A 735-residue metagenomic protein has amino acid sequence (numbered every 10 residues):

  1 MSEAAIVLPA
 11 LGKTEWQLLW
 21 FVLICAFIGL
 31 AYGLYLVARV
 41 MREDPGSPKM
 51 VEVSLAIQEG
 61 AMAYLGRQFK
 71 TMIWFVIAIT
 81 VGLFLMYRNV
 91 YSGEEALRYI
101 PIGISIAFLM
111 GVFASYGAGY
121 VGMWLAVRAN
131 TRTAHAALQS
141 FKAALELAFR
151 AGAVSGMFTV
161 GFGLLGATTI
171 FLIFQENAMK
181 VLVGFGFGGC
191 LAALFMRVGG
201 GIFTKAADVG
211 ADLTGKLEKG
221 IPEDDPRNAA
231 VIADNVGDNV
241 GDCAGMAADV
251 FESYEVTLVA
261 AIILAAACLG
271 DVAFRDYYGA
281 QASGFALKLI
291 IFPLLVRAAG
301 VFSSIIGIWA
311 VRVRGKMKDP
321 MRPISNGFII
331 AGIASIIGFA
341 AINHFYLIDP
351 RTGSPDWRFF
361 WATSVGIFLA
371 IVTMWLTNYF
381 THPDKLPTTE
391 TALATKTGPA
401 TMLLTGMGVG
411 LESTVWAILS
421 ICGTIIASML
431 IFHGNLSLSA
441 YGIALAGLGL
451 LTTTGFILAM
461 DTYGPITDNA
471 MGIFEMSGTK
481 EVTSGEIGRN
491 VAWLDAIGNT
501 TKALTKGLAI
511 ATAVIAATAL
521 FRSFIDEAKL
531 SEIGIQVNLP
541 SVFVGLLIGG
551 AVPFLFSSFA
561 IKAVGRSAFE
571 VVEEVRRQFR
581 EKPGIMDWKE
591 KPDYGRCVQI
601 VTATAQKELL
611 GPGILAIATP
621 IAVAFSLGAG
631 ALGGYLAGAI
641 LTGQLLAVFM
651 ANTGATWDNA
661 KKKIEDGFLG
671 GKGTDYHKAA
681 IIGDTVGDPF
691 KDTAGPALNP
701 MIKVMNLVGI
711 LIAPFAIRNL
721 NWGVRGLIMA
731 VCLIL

Functional and structural regions predicted by a protein language model:
S2-L735: Hydrophobic packing and interface segments
